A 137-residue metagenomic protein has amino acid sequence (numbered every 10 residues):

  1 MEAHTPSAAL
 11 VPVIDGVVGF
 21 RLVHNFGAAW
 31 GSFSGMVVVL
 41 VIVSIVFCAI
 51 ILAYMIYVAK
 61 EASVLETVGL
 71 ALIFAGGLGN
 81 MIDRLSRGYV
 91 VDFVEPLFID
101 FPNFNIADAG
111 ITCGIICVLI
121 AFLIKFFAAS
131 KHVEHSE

Functional and structural regions predicted by a protein language model:
M1-E137: Alpha-helical transmembrane bundles and membrane-interface segments of multipass inner-membrane proteins
